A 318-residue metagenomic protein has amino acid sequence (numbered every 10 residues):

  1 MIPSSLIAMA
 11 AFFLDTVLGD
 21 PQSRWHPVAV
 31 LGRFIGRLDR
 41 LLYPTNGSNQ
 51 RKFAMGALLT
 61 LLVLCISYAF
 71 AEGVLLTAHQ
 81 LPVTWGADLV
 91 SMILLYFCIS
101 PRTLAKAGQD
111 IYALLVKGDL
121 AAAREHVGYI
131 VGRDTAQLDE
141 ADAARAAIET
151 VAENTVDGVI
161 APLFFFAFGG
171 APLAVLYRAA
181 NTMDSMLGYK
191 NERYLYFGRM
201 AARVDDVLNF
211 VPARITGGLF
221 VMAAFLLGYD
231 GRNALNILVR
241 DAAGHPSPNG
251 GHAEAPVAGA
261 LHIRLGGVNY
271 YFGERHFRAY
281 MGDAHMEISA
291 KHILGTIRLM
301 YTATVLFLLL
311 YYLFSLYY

Functional and structural regions predicted by a protein language model:
M1-L176, A180, G188-Y318: Hydrophobic alpha-helical transmembrane segments
